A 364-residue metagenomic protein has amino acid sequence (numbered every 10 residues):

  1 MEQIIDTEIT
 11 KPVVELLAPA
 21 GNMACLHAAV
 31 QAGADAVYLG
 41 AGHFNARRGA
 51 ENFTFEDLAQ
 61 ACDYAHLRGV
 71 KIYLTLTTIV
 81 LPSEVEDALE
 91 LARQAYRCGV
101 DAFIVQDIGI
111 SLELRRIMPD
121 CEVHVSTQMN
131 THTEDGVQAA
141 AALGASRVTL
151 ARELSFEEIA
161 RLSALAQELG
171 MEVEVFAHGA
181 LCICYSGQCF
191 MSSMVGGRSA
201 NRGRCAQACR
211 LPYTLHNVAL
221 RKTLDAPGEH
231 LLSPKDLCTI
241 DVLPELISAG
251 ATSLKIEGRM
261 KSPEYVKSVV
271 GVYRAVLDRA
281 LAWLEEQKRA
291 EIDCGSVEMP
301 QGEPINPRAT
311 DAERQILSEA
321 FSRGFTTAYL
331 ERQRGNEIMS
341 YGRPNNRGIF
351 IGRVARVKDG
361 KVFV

Functional and structural regions predicted by a protein language model:
M1-Q31, A36-H43, C62, R68-L76 (+5 more regions): Surface-exposed amphipathic alpha-helical tracts and adjacent flexible/coil segments at the periphery of soluble enzymes
R47-H66: Glycine-rich, positively charged N-terminal anion/phosphate-binding segment
G109-I110: Alpha-helix capping/helix-boundary segments
E113: Basic, amphipathic alpha-helical recognition segments used for DNA target recognition
N130: Beta/alpha (TIM)-barrel catalytic core signal, keyed to glycine-rich beta->alpha loops juxtaposed to Asp/Glu that bind
